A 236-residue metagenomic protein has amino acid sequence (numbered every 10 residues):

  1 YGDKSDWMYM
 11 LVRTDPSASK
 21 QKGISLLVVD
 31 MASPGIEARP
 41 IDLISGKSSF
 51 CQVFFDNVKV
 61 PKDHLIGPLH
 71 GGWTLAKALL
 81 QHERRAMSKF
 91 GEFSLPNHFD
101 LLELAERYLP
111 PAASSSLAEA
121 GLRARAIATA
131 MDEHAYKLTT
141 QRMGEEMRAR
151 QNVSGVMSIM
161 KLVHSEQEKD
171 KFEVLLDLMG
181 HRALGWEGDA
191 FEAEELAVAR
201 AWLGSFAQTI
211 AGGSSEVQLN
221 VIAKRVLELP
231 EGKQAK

Functional and structural regions predicted by a protein language model:
Y1-R39: A short core secondary-structure module
W7-Y9, L26, F50-F54, W73-L75 (+5 more regions): Tryptophan-centric aromatic hotspots in well-structured domains and transmembrane helices
R13-S17, D30, P34, D56 (+7 more regions): Short, well-ordered loop/turn and helix-capping segments at boundaries between secondary-structure elements and domains
G35-Y136, Q208: Glycine-rich beta->alpha junctions and the first turn(s) of the following alpha-helix
L75-G91, M179-K236: Glycine-rich phosphate/cofactor-binding loops in nucleotide/flavin-utilizing enzymes
P110-A113, L117, H134-A190: C-terminal helix-coil-helix/basic helical segment that borders enzyme active sites and/or dimer interfaces and provides
A120-A128, V153-V163, A199-G204: Alpha-helical scaffold segments that form or flank carboxylate-/histidine-based iron centers
